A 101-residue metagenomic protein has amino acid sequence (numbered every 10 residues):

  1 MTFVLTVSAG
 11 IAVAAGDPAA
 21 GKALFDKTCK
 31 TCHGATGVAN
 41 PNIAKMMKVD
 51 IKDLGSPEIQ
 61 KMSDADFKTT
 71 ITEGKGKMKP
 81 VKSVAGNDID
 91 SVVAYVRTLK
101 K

Functional and structural regions predicted by a protein language model:
M1-G16, K101: N-terminal export/targeting leaders of redox proteins
F3, G10, G21, S56 (+1 more regions): Generic anion/oxyanion-binding catalytic loop in active/binding sites
A9-I11, P18, C29, I51 (+1 more regions): A generic alpha-helix preference that emphasizes hydrophobic side chains
G16-V49, E73-S83, T98-K101: Periplasmic/extracellular electron-transfer cofactor-ligation site, primarily the c-type cytochrome heme-c attachment
I51-A65, P80-I89: Electron-transfer interface patches adjacent to heme c in soluble/periplasmic c-type cytochromes and di-/multiheme
D64-T72, I89-V93, R97: An amphipathic alpha-helix signature
